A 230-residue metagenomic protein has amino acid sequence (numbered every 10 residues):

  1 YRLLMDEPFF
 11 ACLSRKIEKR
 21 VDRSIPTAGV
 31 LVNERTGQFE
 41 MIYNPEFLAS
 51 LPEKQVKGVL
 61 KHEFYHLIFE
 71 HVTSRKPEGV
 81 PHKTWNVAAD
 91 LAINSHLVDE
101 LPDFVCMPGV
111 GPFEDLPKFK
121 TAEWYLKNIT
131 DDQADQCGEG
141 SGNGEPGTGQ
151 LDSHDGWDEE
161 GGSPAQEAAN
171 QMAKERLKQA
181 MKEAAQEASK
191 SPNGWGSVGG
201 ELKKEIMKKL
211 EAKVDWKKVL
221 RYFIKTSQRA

Functional and structural regions predicted by a protein language model:
Y1-L60, F64-D103: Basic/hydrophobic alpha-helical interface regions
S95-A230: Negatively charged
